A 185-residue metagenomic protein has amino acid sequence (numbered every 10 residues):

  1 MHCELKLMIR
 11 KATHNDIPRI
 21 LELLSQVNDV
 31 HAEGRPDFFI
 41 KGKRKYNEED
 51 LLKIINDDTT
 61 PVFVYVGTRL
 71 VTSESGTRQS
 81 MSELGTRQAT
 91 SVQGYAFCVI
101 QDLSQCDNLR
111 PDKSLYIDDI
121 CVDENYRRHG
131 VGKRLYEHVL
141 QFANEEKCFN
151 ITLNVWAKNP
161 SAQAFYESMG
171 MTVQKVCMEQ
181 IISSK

Functional and structural regions predicted by a protein language model:
M8-E22: A short beta-loop-alpha structural element at the N-terminal edge of CoA-dependent acyl/N-acetyltransferase catalytic
D29-L51: Conserved GNAT-fold acetyl-CoA-binding loop/helix
E49-V66, Y116: A short helix-loop-beta-strand connector motif used in the catalytic cores of GNAT acetyltransferases and, in some
V64, T90-I100, Y116, C121: Conserved beta-strand in the GNAT
D119-V122, R128-Q141, E145, S168: Conserved acetyl-CoA-binding loop-helix of GNAT-fold acetyltransferases
K133, E137, A157-K175: Conserved active-site alpha-helix within GNAT-family acetyltransferase domains
A143-N154: Conserved GNAT acetyl-CoA-binding A-motif
T152-A162, E179-S184: Conserved beta-strand-loop-alpha-helix junction that forms the acyl-donor binding cleft
